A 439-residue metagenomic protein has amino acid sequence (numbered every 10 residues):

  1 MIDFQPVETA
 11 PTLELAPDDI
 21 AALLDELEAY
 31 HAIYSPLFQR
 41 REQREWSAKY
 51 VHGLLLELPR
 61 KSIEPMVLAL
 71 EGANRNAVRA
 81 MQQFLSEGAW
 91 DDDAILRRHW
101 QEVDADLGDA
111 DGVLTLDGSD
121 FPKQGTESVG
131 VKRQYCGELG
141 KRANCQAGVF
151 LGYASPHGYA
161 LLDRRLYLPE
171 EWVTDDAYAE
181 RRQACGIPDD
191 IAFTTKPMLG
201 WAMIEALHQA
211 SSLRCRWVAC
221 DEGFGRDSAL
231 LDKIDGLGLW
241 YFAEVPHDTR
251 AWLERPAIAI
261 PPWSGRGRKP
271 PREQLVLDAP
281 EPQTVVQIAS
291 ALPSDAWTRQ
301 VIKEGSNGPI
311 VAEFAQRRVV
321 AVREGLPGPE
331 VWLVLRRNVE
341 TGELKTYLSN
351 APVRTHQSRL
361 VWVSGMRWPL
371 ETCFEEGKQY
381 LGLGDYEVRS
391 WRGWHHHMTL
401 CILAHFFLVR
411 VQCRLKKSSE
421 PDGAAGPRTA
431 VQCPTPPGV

Functional and structural regions predicted by a protein language model:
I2-A219, G223-R250, A257, S264-E281 (+1 more regions): Conserved, well-structured functional cores that handle cations and Mg-NTP chemistry
P36, R40-Q43, R60, L213 (+3 more regions): Intrinsically disordered or highly flexible coil/loop and linker segments, enriched in small and charged/polar residues
G118-D120, F224, R272-D278, T355-V388: Short amphipathic alpha-helical "interface-anchor" segments enriched in bulky aromatics
A147, P369, C373, H396-I402: Catalytic-loop motifs flanking and including active-site residues across diverse enzymes
L151, M203-I204, G377, L403-F407: Buried hydrophobic packing segments
P156-C185, D189-F193, P246, A251-P369: An anionic, glycine-rich sequence signature occurring as long contiguous blocks
L381-V439: Basic, amphipathic alpha-helical segments enriched in Lys/Arg and hydrophobic/aromatic residues
